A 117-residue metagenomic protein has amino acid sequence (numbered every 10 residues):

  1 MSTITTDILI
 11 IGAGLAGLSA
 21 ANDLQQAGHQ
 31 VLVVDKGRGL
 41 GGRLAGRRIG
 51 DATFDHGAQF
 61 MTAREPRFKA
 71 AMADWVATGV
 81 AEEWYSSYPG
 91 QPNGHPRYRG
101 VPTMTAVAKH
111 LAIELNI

Functional and structural regions predicted by a protein language model:
S2-A16: Beta1/beta-strand and adjacent pyrophosphate-binding region of the FAD-binding site in flavoprotein oxidoreductases
L9-I11, N22-G50: Glycine-rich FAD pyrophosphate-binding loop
L15-A16, G39, Q59, P66: Short, solvent-exposed loop/turn segments at secondary-structure junctions
D23, A45-S86: N-terminal FAD cofactor-binding segment of flavoenzymes
Q30, A70, A77-V101: N-terminal FAD-binding dinucleotide-binding subdomain shared by FAD-dependent oxidases/monooxygenases
G94-I117: Helical element adjacent to the flavin cofactor pocket in flavoenzyme catalytic cores
